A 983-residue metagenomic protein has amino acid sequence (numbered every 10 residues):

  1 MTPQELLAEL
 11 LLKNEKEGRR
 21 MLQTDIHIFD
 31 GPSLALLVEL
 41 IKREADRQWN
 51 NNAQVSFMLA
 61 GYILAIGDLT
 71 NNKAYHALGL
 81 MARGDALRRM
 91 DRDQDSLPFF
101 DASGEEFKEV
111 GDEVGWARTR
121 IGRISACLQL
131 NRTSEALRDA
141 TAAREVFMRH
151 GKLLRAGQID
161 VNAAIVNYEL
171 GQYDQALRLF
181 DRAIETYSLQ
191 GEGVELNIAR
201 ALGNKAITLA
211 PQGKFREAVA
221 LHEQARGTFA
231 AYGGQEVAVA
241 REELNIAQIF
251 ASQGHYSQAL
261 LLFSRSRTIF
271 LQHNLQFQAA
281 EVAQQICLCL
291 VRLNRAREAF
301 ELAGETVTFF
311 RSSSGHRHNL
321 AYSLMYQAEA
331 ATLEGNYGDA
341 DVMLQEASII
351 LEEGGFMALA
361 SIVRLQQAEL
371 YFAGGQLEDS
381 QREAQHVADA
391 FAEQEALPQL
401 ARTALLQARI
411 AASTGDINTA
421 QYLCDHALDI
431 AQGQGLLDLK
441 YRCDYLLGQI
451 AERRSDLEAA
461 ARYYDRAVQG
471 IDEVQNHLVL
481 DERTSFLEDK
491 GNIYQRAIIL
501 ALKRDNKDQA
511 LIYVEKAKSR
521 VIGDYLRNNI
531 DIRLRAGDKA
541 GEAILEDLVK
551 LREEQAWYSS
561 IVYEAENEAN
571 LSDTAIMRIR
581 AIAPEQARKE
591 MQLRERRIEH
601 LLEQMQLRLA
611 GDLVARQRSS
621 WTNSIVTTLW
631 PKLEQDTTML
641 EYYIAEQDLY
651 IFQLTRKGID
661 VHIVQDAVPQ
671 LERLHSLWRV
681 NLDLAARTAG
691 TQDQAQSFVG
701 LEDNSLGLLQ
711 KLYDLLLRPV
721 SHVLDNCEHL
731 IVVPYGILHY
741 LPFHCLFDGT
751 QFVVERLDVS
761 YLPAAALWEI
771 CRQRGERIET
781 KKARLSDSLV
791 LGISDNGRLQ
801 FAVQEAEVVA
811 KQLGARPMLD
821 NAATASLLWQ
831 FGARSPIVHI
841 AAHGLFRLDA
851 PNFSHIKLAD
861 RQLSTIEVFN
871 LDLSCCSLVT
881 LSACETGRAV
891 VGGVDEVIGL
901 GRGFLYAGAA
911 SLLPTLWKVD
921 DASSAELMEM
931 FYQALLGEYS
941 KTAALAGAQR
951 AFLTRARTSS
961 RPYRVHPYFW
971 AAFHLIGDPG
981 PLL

Functional and structural regions predicted by a protein language model:
M1-Q54, K516, R520: N-terminal alpha-helical interaction modules that lie
P3, L7, V38-N51, A77-R92 (+10 more regions): Tandem amphipathic alpha-helical repeat scaffolds
P3, Y441, L457-V754, K781-L789: Amphipathic alpha-helical protein-protein interaction segments
K13-P32, M58-I66, I471-L480: Repeat-mediated protein-protein interaction surfaces in helical alpha-solenoids
R20, G31-A45, N52-P211, E217-R241: Internal alpha-solenoid helical repeat scaffolds
L64-D68, G104-G111, T141-K152, D181-G191 (+8 more regions): Amphipathic alpha-helical segments of tetratricopeptide repeats
R616-L983: Catalytic cores of enzymes
